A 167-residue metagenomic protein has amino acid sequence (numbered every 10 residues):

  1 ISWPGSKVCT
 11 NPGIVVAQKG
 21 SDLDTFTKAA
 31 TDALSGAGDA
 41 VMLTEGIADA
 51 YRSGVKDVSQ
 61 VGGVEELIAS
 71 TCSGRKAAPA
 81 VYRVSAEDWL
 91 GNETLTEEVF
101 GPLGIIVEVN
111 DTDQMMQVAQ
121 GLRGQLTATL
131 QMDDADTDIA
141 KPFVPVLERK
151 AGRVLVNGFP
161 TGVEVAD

Functional and structural regions predicted by a protein language model:
W3, A17-L126, D138: NAD(P)-dependent aldehyde/semialdehyde dehydrogenase
K7-C9: Extended low-complexity, polyampholyte segments enriched in Ser/Thr/Pro and acidic residues
G74, T112-D167: C-terminal core of ALDH-fold dehydrogenases
